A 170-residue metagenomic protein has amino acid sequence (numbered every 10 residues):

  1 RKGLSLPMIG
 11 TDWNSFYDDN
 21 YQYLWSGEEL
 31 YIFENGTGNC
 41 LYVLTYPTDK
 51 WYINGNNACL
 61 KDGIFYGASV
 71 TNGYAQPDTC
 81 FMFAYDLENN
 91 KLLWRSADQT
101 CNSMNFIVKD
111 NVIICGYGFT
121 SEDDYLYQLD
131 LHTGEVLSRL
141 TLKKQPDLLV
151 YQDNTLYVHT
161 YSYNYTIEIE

Functional and structural regions predicted by a protein language model:
R1-M8, N39-W51, K91-D98, Y125 (+1 more regions): Aromatic (tryptophan-biased) beta-strands that constitute blades/sheets of beta-rich domains
S5-D19, T48-D62, D98-D110, L142-N154: Repeated scaffold domains used in trafficking and secretory/extracellular systems, primarily beta-propellers
N20, S26, A68-T71, G116-G118 (+1 more regions): Recurrent small/Gly-Pro-centered beta-turn motifs in extracellular repeat architectures
Q22, F65, V112-I113, L156: Hydrophobic beta-strand positions that form the internal "hydrophobic ladder" of WD40/Gbeta-like beta-propeller blades
L24-S26, G73-T79, G118-D124: Short, solvent-exposed loop/turn segments at conserved positions within beta-propeller repeat blades
E29-Y31, C80-F83, Y125-Y127, Y163-Y165: A short loop-to-beta-strand structural motif that recurs across blades of beta-propeller domains
E34-T37, D86-N89, D130-T133, I169-E170: Short loop/turn segments that connect beta-strands within beta-propeller blades
D98-Q99, F119-E170: Hydrophilic extracytoplasmic domains
